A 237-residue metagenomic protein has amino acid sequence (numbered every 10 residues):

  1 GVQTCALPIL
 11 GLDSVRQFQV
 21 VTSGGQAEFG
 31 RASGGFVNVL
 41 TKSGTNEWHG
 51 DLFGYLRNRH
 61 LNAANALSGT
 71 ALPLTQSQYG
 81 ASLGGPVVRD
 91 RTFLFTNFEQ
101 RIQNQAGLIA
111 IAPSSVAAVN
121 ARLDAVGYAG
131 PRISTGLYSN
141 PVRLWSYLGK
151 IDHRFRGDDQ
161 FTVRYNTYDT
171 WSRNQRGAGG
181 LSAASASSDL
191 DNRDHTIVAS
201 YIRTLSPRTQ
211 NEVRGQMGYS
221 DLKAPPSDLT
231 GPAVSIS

Functional and structural regions predicted by a protein language model:
G1-L7: Short, small-residue-biased leader/transition segments that mark boundaries at the very start of proteins
L10-Y55, A63, Q78-R91: A beta-strand signature from Gram-negative outer-membrane beta-barrel systems, especially the internal plug domain
S14, G44-W48, S77, D90-L94 (+3 more regions): Outer-envelope beta-barrel architecture signal
G24, G54-H60, G69, Q100-N104 (+2 more regions): Transmembrane beta-strands of outer-membrane beta-barrel pores
F29-R31, L72-Q76, S139-R143, F155 (+1 more regions): Short sequence motifs at beta-strands and strand-loop junctions characteristic of Gram-negative outer-membrane
S33-G35, S77-A81, W145-G149, R193-A199 (+1 more regions): Hydrophobic, lipid-facing positions within transmembrane beta-strands of outer-membrane proteins
G50-G54, L83, T96, V163 (+1 more regions): Membrane-embedded beta-strand positions of outer-membrane beta-barrel proteins
R143, H153-S237: Replace "related TpsB outer-membrane translocases also match" with "some related outer-membrane beta-barrels such as
